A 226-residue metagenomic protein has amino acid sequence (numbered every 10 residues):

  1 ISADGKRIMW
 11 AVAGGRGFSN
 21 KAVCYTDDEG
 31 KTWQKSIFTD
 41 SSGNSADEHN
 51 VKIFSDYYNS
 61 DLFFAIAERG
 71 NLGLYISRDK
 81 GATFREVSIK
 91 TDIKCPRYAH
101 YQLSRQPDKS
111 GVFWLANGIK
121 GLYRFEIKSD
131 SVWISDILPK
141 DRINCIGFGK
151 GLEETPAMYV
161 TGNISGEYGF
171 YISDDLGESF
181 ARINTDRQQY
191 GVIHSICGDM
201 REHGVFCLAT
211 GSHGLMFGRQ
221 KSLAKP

Functional and structural regions predicted by a protein language model:
I1-P226: Extracellular glycan-interacting surfaces
